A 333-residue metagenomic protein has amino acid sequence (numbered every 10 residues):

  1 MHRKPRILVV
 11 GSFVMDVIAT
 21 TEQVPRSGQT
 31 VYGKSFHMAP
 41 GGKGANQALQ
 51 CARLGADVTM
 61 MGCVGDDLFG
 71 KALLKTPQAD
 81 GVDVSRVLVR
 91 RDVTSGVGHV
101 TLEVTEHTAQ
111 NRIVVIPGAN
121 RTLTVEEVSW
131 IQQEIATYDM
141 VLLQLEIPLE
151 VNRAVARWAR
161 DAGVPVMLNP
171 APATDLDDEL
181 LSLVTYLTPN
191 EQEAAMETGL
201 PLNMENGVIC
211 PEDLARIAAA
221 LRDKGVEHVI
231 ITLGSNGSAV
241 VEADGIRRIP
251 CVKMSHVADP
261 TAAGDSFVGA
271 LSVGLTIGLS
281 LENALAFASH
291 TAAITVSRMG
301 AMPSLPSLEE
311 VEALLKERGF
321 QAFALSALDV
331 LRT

Functional and structural regions predicted by a protein language model:
M1-L8, T174-D175, E179, E205-T333: Conserved phosphate-binding/catalytic region of the ribokinase-like
M1-S27: Positively charged, low-complexity intrinsically disordered leader regions
K4, Q29-T30, M38, R53-D139 (+1 more regions): Conserved N-terminal subdomain of the carbohydrate kinase-like
E22-K43: Short catalytic helix/loop segments, enriched in acidic residues and glycine and frequently bearing histidine
A48-D57, L102, V273-G278: Alpha-helix C-terminal capping segments
E127-V128, M140-R216, N236-S238: Conserved beta-alpha-beta core of the PfkB/ribokinase-like small-molecule kinase fold
